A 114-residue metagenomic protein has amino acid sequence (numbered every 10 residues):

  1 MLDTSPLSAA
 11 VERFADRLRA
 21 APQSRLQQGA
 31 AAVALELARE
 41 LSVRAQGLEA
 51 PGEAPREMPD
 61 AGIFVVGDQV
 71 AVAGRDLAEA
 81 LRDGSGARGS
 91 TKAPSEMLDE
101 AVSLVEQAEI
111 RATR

Functional and structural regions predicted by a protein language model:
M1-R44, V102-A112: Short terminal alpha-helical segments
L2-P6, A10, A20-V33, P55-V65 (+3 more regions): Non-transmembrane, amphipathic alpha-helical segments
V43-D60: Short, solvent-exposed, charged loop/turn and helix-capping segments that join or cap alpha-helices on peripheral
A71-G74, A78-R114: Amphipathic alpha-helical binding modules
